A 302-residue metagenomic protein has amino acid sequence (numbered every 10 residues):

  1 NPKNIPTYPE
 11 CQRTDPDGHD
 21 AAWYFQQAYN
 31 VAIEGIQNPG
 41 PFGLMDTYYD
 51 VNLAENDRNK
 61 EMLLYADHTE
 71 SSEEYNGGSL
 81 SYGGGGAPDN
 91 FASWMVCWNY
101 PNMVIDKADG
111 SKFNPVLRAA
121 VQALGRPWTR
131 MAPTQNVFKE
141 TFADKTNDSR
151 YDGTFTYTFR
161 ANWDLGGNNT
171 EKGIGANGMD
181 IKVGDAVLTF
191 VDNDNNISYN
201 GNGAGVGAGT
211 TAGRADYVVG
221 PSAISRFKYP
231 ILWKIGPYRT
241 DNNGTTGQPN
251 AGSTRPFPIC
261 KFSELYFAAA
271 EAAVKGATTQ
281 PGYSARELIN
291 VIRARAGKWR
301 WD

Functional and structural regions predicted by a protein language model:
P2-A204: An aromatic- and glycine-enriched ligand-binding surface/loop that stacks and positions planar moieties
D46-E61, S71-S111, T240-P256, K261-F262 (+1 more regions): C-terminal or late-domain output modules
T134-R295: C-terminal substrate/ligand-recognition segments
